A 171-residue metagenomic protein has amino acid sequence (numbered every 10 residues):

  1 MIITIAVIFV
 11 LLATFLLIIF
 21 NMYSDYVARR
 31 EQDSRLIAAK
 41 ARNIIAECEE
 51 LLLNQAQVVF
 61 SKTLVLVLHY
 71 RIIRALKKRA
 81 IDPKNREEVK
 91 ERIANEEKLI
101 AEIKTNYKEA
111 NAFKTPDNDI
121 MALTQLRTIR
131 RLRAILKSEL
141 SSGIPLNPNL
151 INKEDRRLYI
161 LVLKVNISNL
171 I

Functional and structural regions predicted by a protein language model:
M1-A39: N-terminal signal-anchor transmembrane alpha helix of single-pass membrane proteins, serving as the membrane-anchoring
Y23-Y26, H69-Y70, Y107, Y159: Sequence-level detector for tyrosine residue identity
Q32, Q55-Q57, Q125: Residue-identity detector for glutamine
A38-A46: Membrane-cytosol interface motif
A46-A75: Acidic, Ser/Thr-rich low-complexity segments on the non-lumenal side of membrane proteins
C48-L52, I73-A80, R133-L136, L140: A structural signal for well-ordered alpha-helices, especially hydrophobic packing surfaces of coiled-coils
H69-N118: Post-signal peptide N-terminal segment of secreted/secretory-pathway proteins
A101-I171: Cytosol-/stroma-facing membrane-proximal "stalk/adaptor" domains immediately downstream of transmembrane anchors
